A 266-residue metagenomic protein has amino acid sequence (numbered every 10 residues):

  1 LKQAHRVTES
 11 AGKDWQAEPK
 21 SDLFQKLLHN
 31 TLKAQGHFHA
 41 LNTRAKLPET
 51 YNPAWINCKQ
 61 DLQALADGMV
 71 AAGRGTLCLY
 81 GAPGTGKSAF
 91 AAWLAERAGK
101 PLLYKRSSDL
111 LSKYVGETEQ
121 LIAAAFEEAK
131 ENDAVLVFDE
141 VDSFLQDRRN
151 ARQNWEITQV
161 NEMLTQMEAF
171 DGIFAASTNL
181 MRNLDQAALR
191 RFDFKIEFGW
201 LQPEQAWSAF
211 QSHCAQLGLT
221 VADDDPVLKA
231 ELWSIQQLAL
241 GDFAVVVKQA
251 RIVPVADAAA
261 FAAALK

Functional and structural regions predicted by a protein language model:
L1-D147, W155-K266: AAA+ P-loop ATPase motor domain of ring mechanoenzymes
